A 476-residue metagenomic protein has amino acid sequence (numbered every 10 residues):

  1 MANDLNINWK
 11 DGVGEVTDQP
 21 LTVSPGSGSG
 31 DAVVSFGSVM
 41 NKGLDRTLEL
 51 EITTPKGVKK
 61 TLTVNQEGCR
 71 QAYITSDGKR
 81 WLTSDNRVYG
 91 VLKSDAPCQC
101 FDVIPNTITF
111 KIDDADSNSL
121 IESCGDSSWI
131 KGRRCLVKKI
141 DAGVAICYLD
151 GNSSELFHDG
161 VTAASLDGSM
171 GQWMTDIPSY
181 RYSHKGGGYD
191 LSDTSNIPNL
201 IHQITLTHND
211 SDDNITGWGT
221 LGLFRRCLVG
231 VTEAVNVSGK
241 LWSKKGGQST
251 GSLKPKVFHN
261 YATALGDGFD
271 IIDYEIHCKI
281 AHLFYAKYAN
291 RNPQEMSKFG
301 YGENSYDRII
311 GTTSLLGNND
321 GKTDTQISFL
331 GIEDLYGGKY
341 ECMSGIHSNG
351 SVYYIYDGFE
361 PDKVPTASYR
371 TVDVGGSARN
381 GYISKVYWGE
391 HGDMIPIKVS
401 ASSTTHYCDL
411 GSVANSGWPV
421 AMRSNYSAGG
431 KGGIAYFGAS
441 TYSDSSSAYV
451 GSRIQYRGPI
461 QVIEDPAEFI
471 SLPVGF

Functional and structural regions predicted by a protein language model:
A2-V33: Surface-exposed binding patches on compact interaction domains or structured appendages
G28, V39-L44: Surface-exposed, short loops/turns at beta-strand junctions within beta-sandwich domains
A32-V34, L44-K56: A short beta-strand micro-motif common to beta-rich folds, especially ectodomain repeats
K59-C69: C-terminal edge beta-strand
A72-D176, Y182-H184, F269: GGW-centered surface loops in extracellular recognition modules
K79, Y89, K93, I276-C278 (+5 more regions): C-terminal, surface-exposed recognition/capping segments
S154, H158, D193-I197, H208-I215 (+3 more regions): Surface-exposed intrinsically disordered loops and tails
A164, G168-G171, Q203-L335: Short aromatic-cysteine micro-motif
